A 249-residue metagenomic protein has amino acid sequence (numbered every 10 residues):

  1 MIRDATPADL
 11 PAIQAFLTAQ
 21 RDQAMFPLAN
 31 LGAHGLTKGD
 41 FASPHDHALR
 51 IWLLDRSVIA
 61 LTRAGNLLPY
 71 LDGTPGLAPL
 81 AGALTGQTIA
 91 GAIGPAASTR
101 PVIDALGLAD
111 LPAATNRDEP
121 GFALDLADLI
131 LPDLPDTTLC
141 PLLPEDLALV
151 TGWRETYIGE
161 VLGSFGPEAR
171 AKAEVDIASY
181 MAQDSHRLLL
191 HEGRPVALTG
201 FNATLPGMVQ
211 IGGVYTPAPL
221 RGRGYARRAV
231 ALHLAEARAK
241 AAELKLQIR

Functional and structural regions predicted by a protein language model:
M1-P27, A127-P167: Short amphipathic alpha-helix that is part of the acyltransferase structural core
I2-A5, I13-A15, R21-G91, V196-V209: Conserved donor-binding loop and adjoining core beta-sheet/short helix segment in diverse acyl/aminoacyl transferases
G32, T62-R63, G166-V214: A conserved beta-strand-loop-helix scaffold within acyl/acetyltransferase catalytic domains
S57-V58, T62-D136: Acyl-donor-binding surface of acyltransferase catalytic domains
T74-A83, T216-A218, G222-R238: Conserved acetyl-CoA-binding loop-helix of GNAT-fold acetyltransferases
G86-A96, M208, A237-R249: Conserved GNAT acetyl-CoA-binding A-motif
L188-L190, F201-T204, R223-E236, L246-R249: Recognition helices and adjacent regulatory flanks at domain boundaries
V214-T216, I248: Hydrophobic adenine-recognition pocket in adenosine-nucleotide-binding enzymes
